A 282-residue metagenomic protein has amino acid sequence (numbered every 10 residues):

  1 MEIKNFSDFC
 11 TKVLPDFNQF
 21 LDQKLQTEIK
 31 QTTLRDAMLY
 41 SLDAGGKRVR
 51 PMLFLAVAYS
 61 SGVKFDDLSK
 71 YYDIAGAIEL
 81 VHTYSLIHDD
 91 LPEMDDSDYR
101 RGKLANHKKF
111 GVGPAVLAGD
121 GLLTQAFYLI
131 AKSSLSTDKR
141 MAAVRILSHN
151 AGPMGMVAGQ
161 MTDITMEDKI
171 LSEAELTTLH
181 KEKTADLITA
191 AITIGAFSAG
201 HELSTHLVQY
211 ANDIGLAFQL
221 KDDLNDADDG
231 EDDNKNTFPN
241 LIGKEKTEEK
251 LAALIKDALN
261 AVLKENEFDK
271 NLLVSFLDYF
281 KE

Functional and structural regions predicted by a protein language model:
M1-E282: All-alpha prenyltransferase/terpene-synthase fold signal
